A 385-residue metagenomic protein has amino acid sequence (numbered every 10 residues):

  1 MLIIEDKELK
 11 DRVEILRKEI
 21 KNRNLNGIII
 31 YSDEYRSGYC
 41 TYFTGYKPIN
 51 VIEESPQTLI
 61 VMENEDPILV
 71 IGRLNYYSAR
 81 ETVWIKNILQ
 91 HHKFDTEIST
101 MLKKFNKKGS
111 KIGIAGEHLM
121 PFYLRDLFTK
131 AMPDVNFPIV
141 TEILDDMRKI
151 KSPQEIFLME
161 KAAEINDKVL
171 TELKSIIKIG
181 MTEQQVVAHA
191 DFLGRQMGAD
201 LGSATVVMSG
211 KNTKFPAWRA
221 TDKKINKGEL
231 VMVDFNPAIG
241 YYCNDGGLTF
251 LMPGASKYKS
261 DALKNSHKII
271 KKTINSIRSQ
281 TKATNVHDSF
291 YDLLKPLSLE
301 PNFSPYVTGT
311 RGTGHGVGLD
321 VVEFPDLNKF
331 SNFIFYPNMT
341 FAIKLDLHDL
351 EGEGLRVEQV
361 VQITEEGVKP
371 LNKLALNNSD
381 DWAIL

Functional and structural regions predicted by a protein language model:
M1-L385: Active-site neighborhoods and metal-handling regions in enzymes and metal-associated proteins
